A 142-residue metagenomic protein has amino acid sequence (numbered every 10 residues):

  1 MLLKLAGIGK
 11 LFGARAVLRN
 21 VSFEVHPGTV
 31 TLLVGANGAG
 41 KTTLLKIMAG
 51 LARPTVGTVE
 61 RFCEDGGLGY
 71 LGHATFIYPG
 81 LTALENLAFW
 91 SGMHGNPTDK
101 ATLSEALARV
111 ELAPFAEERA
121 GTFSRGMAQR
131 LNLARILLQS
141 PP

Functional and structural regions predicted by a protein language model:
L3, L18-N20: Conserved structural motif at the start of ABC-family nucleotide-binding domains
V34-A36: The feature captures the beta-strand-to-loop junction immediately N-terminal to the Walker
A49: Helix-to-loop junction immediately C-terminal to a conserved catalytic motif
R53-G67: Conserved ABC transporter NBD signature motif
A88, G92, T98-F115: Conserved ABC ATPase "signature" region
L133: Hydrophobic anchor residue at the start of the ABC signature
